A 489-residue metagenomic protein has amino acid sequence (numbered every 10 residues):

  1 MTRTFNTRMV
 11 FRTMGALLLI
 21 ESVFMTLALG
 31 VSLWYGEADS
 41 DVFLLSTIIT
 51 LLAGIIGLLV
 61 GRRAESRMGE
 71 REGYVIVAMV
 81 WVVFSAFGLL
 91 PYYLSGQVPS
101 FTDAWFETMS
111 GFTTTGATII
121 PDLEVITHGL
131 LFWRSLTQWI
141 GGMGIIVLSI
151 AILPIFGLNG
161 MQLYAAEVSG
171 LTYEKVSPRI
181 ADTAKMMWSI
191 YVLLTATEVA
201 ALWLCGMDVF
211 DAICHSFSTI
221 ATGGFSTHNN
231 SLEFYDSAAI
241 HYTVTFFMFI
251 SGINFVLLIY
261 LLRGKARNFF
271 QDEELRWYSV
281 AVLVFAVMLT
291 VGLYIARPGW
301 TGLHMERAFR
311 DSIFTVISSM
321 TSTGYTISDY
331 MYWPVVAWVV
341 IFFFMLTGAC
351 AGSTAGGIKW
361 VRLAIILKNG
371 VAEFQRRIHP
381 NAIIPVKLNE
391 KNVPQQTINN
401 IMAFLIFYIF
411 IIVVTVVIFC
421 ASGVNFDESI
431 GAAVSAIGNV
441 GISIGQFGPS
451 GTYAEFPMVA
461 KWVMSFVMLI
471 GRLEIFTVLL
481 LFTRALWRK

Functional and structural regions predicted by a protein language model:
M1-K489: Membrane-proximal intracellular helices of multi-pass ion channels
